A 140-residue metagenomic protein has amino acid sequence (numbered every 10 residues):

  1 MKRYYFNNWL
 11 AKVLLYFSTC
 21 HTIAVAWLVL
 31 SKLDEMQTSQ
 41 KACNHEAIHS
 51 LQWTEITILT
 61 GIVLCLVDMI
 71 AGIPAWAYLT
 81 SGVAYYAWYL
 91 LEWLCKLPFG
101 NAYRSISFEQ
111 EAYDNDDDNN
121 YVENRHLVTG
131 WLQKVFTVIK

Functional and structural regions predicted by a protein language model:
K2-C20, M69-K140: Metalloprotease/metallohydrolase-associated module, dominated by Zn2+-dependent proteases
W9-L10, L28, E35, I56: Short, solvent-exposed coil/turn elements at secondary-structure transition points
T19-N44: Short pre-active-site segment immediately N-terminal to the catalytic Zn-binding motif
L33, L51-Q52, D116: Activation segment
D34, I48, C65-V67: Compositionally biased amphipathic helical and low-complexity segments enriched in hydrophobic
T38, E55-I58, P74-A75: Membrane-helix interface segments
K41-W53, A112: Active-site recognition of the HExxH zinc-binding catalytic motif
W53-I70: Membrane-interfacial alpha-helical segments at the cytosolic side of multi-pass membrane proteins
